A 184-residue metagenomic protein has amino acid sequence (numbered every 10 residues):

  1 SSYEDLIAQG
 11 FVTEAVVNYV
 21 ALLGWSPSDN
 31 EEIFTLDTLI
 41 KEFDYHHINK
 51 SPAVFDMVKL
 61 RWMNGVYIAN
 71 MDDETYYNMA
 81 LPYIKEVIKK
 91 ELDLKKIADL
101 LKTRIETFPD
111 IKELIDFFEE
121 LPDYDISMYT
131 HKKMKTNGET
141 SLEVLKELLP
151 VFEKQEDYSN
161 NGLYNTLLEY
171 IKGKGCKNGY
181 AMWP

Functional and structural regions predicted by a protein language model:
S1-I68, K177, M182: Alpha-helical recognition segments enriched in aromatics with Gly/Pro capping that present substrate-recognition
V20, M63-N64, A98-I105, F118 (+1 more regions): Short alpha-helical scaffolding segments that buttress acidic/His motifs in well-ordered protein cores
D73-K174: Small-residue-rich helix-loop
